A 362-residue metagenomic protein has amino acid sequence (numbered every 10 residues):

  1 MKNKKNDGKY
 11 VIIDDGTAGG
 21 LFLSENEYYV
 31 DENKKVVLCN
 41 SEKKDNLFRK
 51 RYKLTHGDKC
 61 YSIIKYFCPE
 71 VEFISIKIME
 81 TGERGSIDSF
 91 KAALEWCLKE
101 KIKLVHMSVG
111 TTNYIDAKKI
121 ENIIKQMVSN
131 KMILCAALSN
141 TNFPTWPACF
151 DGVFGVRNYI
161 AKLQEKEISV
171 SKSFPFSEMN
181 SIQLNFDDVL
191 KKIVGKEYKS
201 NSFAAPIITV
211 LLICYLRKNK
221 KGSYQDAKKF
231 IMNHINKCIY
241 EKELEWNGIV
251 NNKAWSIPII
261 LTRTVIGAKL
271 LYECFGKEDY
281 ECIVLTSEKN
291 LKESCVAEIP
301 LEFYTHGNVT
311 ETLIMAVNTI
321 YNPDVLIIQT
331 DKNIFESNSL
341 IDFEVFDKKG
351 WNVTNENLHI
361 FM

Functional and structural regions predicted by a protein language model:
M1-K59, I63, F67, V71 (+1 more regions): Active-site core segment of subtilase-fold serine proteases
G8, S24, F143-R217: Extracellular S/T/G-rich loop segment that most often corresponds to the catalytic His/Ser-adjacent loop
K9-I13, P258, I283-L285: Conserved beta-strand elements of the Class I
L47-T111: Subtilisin-like peptidase catalytic core
I115-L134: Catalytic-core regions built around general acid/base machinery
L216-K229: Short, charged, surface-exposed loops that flank catalytic or proteolytic processing sites
I249-E278: Walker A (P-loop) phosphate-binding motif
G276-F343, G350-N355, I360-F361: ATP-dependent carboxylate-amine ligase catalytic core
